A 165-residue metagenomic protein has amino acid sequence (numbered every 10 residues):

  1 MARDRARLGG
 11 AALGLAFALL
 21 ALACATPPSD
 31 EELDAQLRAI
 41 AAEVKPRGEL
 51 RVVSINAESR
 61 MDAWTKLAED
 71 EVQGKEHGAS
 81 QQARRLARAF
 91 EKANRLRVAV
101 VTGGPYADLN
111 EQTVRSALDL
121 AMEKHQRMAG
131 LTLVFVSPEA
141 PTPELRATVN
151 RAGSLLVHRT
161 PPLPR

Functional and structural regions predicted by a protein language model:
M1-C24: Sec-dependent bacterial lipoprotein signal peptides
R7-L8, L50-I55, V98, L131 (+1 more regions): Hydrophobic transmembrane signal anchors and adjacent membrane-proximal interface regions, especially in viral
C24-A87: N-terminal, charge-rich interaction modules
D30-E32, S54-R60, V100-A107, L133-E139 (+1 more regions): Structural motif
W64-T132: Mature extracytoplasmic domains of secretory-pathway proteins
T132-R165: C-terminal partner/receptor-binding element of secreted or periplasmic proteins
